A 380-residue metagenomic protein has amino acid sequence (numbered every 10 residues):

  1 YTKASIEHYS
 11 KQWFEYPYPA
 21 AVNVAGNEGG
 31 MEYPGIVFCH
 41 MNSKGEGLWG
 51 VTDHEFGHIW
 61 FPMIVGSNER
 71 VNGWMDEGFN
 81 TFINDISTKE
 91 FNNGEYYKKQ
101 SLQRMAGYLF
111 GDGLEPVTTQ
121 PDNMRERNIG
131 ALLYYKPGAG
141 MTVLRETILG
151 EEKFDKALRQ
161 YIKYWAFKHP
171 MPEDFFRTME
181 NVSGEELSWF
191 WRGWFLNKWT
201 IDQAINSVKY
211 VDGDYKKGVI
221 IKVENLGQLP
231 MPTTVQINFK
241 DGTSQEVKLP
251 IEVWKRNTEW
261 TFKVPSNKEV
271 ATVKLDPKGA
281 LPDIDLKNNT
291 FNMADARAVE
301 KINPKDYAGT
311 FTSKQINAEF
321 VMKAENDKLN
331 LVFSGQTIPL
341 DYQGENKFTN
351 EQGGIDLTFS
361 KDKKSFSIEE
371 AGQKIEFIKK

Functional and structural regions predicted by a protein language model:
Y1-M75, F79-I83, S87, N92 (+2 more regions): Juxtacatalytic substrate-recognition/specificity segment
Y1-S5, L48, T52, F56 (+9 more regions): Stable alpha-helical elements in mature extracytoplasmic
V71, E77-L149: Acidic/His/Gly-enriched intrinsically disordered linker/tail segments that often contain short helix/coil "MoRF-like"
G130-V219: Amphipathic alpha-helical substructures
G193-L229, V235, A296-I316: Surface beta-strand/loop "capping" patches
P230, F239-S244, K248-N257, V273 (+2 more regions): Peripheral terminal and inter-domain segments
R256-S266: Exposed aromatic-hydrophobic patches
N267-T272: Noncatalytic modules at the cell exterior or secretory-pathway interfaces, chiefly beta-strand-rich lectin/adhesion
